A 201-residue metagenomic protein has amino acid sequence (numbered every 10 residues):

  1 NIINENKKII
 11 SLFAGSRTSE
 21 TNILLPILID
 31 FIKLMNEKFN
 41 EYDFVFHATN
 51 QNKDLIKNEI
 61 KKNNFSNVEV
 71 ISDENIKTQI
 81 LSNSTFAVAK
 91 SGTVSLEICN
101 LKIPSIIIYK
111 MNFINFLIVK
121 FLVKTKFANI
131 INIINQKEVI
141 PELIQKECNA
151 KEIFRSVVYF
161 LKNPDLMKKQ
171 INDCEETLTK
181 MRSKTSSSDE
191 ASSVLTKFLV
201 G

Functional and structural regions predicted by a protein language model:
N1-G201: Nucleotide-activated sugar donor-binding and catalytic core shared by glycosyltransferases and related lipid-linked
